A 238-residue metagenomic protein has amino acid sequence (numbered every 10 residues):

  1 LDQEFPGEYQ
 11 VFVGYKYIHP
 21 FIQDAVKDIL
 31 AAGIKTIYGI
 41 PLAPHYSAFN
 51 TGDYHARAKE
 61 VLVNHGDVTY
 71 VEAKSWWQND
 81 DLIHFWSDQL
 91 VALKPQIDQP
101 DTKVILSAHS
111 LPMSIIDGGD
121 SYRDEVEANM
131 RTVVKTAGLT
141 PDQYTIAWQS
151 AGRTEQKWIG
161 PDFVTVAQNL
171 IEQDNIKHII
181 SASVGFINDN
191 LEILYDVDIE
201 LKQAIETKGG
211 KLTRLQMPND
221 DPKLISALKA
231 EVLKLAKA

Functional and structural regions predicted by a protein language model:
L1-A238: Extended amphipathic ligand-handling, pore-lining, and cofactor/metal-binding catalytic surfaces
